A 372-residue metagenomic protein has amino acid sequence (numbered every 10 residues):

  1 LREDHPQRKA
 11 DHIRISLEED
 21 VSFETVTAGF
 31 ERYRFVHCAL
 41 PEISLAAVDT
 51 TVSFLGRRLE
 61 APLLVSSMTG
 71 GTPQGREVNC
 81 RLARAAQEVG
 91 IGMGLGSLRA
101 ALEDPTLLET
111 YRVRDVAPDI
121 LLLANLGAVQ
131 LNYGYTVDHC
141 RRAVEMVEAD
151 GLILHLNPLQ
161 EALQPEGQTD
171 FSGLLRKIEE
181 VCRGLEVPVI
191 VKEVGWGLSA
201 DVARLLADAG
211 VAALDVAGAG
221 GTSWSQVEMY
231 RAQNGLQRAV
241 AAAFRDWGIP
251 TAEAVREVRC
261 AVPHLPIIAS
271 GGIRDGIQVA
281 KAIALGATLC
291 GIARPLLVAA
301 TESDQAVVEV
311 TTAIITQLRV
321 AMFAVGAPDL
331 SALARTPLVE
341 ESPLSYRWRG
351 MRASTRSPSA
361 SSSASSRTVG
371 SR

Functional and structural regions predicted by a protein language model:
L1-L55, L59, V339-P358, T368: An N-cap/entry alpha-helix motif that binds or orients negatively charged groups
A46, Q74, V78, P105-T106 (+3 more regions): Short secondary-structure boundary/capping elements
A46-L55, N79-A83, T106-R114, H139-A143: Short, charged beta->alpha transition segments
F54-T106: Active-site cofactor/substrate anionic-group-binding motifs, chiefly glycine- and Lys/Arg-rich phosphate-binding loops
A83-R84, E88, D115-L122, A128-A269 (+1 more regions): Alpha/beta enzyme core
D304-P343: Internal helix-turn-beta structural module
A364, T368-S371: Short, intrinsically disordered C-terminal tails of secreted or membrane-associated proteins
